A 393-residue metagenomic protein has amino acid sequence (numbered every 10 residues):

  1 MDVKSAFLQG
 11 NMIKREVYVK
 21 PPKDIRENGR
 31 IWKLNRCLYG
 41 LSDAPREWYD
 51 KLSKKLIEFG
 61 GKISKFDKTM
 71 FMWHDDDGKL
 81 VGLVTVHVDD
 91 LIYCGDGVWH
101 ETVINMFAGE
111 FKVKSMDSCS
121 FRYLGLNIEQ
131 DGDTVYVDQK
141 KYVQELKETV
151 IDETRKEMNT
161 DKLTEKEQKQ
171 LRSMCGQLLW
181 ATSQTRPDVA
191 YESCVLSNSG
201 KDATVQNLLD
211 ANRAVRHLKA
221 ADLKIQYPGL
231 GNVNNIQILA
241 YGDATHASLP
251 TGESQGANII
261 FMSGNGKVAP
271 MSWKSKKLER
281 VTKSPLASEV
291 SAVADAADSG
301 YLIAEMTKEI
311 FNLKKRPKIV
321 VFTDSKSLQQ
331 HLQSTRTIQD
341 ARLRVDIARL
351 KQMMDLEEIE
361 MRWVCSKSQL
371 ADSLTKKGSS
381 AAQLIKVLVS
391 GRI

Functional and structural regions predicted by a protein language model:
M1-M12, G29-H74, G78-T102, M106 (+3 more regions): Conserved pre-motif C helix in the palm subdomain of viral-like polymerases
K4-W32, D50, H74-D75, Q144-M158 (+1 more regions): Reverse-transcriptase-like RNA-dependent polymerase core
F7-P21, Y39-D43, W73-F111, N127-Y136 (+2 more regions): Catalytic palm subdomain of template-directed nucleic-acid polymerases, centered on the conserved carboxylate motif
F59-F66, I92-V143, V215, K219-P228 (+2 more regions): Polymerase palm active-site segment centered on the conserved acidic dipeptide of motif C
K68-T69, S115-N127, K156, C194 (+3 more regions): Acidic carboxylate-rich catalytic motifs and surrounding loops in phosphoryl-/glycosyl-chemistry enzymes
S118-D222, C365, L374: C-terminal reverse transcriptase regions that engage the nucleic-acid substrate
S199, Q237, E279-I393: RNase H-like nuclease module associated with reverse transcription
I260-S291: A short, polar/acidic, helix/strand-boundary loop motif
